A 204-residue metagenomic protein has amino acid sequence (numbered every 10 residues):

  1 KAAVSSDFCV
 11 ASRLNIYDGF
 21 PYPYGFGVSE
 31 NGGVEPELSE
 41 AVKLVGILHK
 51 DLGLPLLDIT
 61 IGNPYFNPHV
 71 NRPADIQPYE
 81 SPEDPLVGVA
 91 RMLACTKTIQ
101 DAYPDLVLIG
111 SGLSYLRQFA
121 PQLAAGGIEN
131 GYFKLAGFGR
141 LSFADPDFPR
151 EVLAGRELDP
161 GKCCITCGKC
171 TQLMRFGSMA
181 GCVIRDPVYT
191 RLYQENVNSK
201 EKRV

Functional and structural regions predicted by a protein language model:
K1-V204: Flavin-dependent oxidoreductase catalytic cores
